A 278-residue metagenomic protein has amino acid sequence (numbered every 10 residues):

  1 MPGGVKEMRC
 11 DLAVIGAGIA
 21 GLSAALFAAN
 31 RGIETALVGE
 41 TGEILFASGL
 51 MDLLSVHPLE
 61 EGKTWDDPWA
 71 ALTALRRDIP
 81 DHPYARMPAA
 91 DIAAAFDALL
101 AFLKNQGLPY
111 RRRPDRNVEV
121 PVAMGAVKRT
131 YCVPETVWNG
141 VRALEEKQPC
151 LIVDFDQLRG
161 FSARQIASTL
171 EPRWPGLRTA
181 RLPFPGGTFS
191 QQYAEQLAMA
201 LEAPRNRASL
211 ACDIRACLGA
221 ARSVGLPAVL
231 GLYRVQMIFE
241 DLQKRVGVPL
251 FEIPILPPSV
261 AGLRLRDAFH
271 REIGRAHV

Functional and structural regions predicted by a protein language model:
M1-L12, N30, E43, P58-E60 (+1 more regions): Extreme N-terminal leader/targeting segments of oxidoreductases
C10-L37: N-terminal Rossmann-like FAD-binding beta1-loop-alpha1 element of flavoenzymes
A25-A28, L53, I152, I273: Hydrophobic structural packing positions in well-ordered secondary structure
F27, D91-A94, A98-A101, Q165 (+2 more regions): Alpha-helical scaffold segments in soluble metabolic enzymes
I33, D97-L108, K244-V248, G274: Generic secondary-structure signature for well-ordered alpha-helical cores
G39-R76, G186-M199: Conserved N-terminal glycine-rich FAD pyrophosphate-binding loop of Rossmann-like flavoproteins
T41-F46, V127-H277: Predominantly flavin-linked oxidoreductase catalytic cores and closely associated redox partners
L53-A143, Q148-F155, I166-P172: Dinucleotide-binding Rossmann-like beta1-alpha1 core, especially the glycine-rich loop that anchors the ADP
